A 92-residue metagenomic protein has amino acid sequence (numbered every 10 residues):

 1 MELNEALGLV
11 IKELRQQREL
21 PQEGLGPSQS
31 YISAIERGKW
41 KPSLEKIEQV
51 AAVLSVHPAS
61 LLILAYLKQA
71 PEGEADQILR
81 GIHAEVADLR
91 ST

Functional and structural regions predicted by a protein language model:
M1-Q17: A short, Lys/Arg-rich alpha-helix, primarily the initiator
I11, Q22, Q29, L44-I47: Helix-turn-helix DNA-binding elements, focusing on the entry/boundary residues of the two helices that contact DNA
Q17-R37: Short alpha-helical DNA-recognition segment
E36, K46, A65: DNA major-groove recognition helix of helix-turn-helix
E45-L61: DNA major-groove recognition helix of helix-turn-helix/homeodomain DNA-binding modules
L62-T92: Short, charged recognition helix plus adjacent turn of helix-turn-helix-like nucleic-acid-binding domains
